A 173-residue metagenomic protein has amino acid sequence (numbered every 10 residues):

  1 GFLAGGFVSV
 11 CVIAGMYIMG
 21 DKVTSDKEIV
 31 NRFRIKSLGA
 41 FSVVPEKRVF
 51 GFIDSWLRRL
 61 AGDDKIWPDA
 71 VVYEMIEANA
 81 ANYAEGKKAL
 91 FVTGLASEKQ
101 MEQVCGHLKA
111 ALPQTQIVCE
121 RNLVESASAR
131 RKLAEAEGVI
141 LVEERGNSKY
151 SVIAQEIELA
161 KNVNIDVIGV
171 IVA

Functional and structural regions predicted by a protein language model:
F2-Q116, E120-L123, R130-L133, E144-A173: Short boundary/hinge segments that flank catalytic cores
A136: An anion/phosphate-binding loop that grips the pyrophosphate of nucleotide cofactors and donors
V139-I140: Short, well-ordered beta-strand core segments
